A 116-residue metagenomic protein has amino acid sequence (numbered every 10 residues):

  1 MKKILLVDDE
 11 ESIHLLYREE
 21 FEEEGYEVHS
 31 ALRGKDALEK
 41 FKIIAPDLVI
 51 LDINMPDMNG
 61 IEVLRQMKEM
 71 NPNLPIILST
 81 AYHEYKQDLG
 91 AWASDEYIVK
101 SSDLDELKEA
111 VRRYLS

Functional and structural regions predicted by a protein language model:
L15-E23: Charged docking surfaces used in two-component/phosphorelay signaling
G25-L32, K40: Short hydrophobic/Thr-rich beta-strand motif most characteristic of the beta2 strand and flanking loop of CheY-like
R33-D36, N59-E62: Acidic catalytic/metal-coordinating carboxylates
K42-I44, Q66-N73, W92: Conserved phosphotransfer cores of two-component systems
D52: Active-site residues of response regulator receiver
M55: Receiver (REC) domain active-site loop signature in two-component systems and cognate sites in sensor histidine kinases
E62, Y82-K100, D105-E109: Alpha4 helix (beta4-alpha4-beta5 surface) of REC/receiver domains from two-component response regulators
I77-S79: Hydrophobic/aromatic residues positioned on beta-strands within the core alpha/beta folds
